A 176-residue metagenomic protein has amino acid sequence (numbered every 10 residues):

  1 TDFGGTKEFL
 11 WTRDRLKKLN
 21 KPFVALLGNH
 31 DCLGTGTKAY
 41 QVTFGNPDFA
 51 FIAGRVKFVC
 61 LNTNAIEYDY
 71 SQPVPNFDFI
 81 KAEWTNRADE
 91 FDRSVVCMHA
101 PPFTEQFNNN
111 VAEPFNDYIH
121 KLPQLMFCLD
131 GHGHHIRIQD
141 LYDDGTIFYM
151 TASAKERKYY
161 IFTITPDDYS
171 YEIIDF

Functional and structural regions predicted by a protein language model:
T1-G4: Active-site metal-binding motif and surrounding structural segment of the metallo-beta-lactamase
T6-R93, E113-Q124, I138-I173: Extended active-site neighborhood of metal-dependent phosphoesterases/phosphodiesterases
G28-N29, H99, G131-H132: Active-site glycine-centered loops adjacent to acidic/histidine catalytic or metal-binding residues that shape
H99-P101, A154: Solvent-exposed coil/turn segments that connect beta secondary-structure elements in extracytoplasmic/periplasmic
T104-Q106, R137: Short, solvent-exposed loop/turn segments at secondary-structure junctions
N110: Sequence context surrounding c-type heme c attachment/ligation sites in exported
L125-G131: Metal-dependent active-site segment of extracytoplasmic phospho-/sulfohydrolases and closely related
